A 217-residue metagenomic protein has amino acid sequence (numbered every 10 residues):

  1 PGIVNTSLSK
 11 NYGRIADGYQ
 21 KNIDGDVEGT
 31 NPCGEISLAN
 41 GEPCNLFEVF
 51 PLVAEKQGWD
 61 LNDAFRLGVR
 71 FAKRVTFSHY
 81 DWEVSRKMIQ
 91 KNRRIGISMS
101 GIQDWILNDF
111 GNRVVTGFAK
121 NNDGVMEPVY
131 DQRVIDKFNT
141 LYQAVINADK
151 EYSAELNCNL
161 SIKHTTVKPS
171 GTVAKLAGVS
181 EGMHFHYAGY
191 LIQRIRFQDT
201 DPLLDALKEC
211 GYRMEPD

Functional and structural regions predicted by a protein language model:
P1-E35, K137-T166, S170, E215: Conserved mixed alpha/beta core segments that line enzyme active sites in large multi-domain catalysts
G2-N112, F118-N121, I195-Q198: Function-dense linear segments that define catalytic or interfacial modules in macromolecule-processing proteins
T76-V84, G101, I106-P169: Internal maturation/activation junctions in enzymes
V84-M88, Y130-K137, F185-I195: Short beta-alpha connecting loops at secondary-structure transitions that line or flank enzyme active sites
I162-K168, T172-I192: Extended amphipathic alpha-helical segments with heptad-repeat/coiled-coil character used for oligomerization, fusion
S180-Y212: Catalytic or ion-translocation cores adjacent to nucleophile or general acid/base/metal-coordination motifs in diverse
